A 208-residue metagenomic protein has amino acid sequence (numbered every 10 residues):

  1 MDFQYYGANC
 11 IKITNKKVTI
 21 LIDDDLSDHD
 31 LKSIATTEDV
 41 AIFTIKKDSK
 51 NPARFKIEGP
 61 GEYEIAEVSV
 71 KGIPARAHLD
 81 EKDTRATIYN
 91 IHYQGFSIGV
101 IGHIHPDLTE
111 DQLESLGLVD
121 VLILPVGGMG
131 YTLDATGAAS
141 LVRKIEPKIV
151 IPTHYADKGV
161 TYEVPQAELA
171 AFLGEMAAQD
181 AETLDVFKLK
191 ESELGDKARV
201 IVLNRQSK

Functional and structural regions predicted by a protein language model:
M1-H29, T84-G102, V121: Conserved beta-strand hairpin/beta-sheet module of binuclear metal-dependent hydrolase folds, prominently
Q4, D83, I149-K208: Binuclear metal-ion centers of metallo-dependent hydrolases, dominated by the metallo-beta-lactamase
K12, S27-L31, K47-P52, P106-T109 (+2 more regions): Active-site environment of divalent metal-dependent phosphoester hydrolases
I13, A41, H103, V150: Divalent metal-coordination and catalytic microenvironments
D24-L26, K46, A75-A77, G102-H105 (+3 more regions): Active-site metal-binding loops of divalent metal-dependent hydrolases
S27-E64, E114-I123: Active-site metal-binding motif and surrounding structural segment of the metallo-beta-lactamase
N51-G99: Portal/gating segments that form or line small-molecule/metal binding sites
E81-I145: Active-site-proximal loop/helix segments of hydrolase catalytic cores
